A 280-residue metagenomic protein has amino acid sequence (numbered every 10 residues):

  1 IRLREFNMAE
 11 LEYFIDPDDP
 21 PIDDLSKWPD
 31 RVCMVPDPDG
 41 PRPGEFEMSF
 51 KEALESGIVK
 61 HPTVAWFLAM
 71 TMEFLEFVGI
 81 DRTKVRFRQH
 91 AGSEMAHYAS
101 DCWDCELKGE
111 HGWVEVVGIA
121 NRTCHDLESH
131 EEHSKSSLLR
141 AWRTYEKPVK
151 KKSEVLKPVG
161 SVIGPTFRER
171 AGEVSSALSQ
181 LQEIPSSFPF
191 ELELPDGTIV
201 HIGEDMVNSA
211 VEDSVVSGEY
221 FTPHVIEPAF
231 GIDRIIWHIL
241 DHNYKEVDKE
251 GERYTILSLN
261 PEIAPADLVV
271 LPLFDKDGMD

Functional and structural regions predicted by a protein language model:
I1-D280: NTP/phosphate- and nucleic-acid-binding module
